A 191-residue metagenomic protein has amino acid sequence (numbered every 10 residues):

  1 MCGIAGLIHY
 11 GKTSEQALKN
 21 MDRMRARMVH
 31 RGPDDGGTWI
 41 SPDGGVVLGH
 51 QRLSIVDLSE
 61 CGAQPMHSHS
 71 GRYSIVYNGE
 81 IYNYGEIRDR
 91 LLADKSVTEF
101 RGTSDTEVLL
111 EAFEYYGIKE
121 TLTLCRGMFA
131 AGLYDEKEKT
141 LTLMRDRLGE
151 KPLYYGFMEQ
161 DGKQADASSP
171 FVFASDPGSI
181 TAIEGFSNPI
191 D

Functional and structural regions predicted by a protein language model:
M1-D191: Cysteine-centered catalytic environments shared across enzyme families
